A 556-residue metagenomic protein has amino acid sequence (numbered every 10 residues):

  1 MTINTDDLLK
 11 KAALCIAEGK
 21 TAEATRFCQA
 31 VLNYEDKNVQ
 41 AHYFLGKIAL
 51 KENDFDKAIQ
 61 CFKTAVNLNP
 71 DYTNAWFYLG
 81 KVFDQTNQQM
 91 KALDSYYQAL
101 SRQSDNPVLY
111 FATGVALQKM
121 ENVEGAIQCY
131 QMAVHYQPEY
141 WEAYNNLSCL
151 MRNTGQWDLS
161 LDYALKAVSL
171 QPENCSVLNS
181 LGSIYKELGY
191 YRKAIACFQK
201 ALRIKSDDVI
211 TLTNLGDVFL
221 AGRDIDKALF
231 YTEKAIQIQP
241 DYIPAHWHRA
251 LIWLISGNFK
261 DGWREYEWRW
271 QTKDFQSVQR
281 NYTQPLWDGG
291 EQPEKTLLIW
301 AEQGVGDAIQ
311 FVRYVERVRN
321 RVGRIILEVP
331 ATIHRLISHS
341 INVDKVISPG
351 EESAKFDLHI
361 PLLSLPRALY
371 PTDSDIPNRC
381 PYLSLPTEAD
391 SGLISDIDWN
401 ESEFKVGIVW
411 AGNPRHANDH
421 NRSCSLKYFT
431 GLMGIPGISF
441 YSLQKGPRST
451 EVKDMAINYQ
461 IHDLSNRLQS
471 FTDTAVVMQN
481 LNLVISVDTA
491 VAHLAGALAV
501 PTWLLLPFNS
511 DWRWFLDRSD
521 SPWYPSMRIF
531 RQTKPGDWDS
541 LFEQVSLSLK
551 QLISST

Functional and structural regions predicted by a protein language model:
M1-L483, D488-T556: Alpha-helical solenoid repeat scaffolds of the TPR/TPR-like class and their adjacent stem/linker regions that mediate
